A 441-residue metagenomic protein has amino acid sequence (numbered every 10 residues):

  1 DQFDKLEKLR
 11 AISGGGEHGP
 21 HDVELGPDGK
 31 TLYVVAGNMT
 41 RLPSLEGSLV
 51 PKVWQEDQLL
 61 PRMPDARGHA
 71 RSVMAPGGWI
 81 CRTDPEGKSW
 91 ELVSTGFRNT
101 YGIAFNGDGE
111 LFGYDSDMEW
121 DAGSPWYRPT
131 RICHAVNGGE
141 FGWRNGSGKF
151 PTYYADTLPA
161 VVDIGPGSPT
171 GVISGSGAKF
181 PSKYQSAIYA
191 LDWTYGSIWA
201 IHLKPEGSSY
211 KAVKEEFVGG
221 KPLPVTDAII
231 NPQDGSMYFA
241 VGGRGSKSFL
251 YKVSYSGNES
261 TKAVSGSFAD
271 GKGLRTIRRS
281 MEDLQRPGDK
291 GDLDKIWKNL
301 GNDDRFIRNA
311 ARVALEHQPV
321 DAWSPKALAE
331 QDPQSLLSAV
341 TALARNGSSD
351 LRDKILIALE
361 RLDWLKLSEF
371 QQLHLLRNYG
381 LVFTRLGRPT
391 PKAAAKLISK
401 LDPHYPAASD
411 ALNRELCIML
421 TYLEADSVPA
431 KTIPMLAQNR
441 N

Functional and structural regions predicted by a protein language model:
D1-D283: Beta-propeller domains with acidic blade repeats across secreted/periplasmic ectodomains and cytosolic WD/CNH propellers
N137-F141, N145-A160, I201-N441: Extracellular/periplasmic ectodomains of large secreted or surface enzymes and adhesion receptors
